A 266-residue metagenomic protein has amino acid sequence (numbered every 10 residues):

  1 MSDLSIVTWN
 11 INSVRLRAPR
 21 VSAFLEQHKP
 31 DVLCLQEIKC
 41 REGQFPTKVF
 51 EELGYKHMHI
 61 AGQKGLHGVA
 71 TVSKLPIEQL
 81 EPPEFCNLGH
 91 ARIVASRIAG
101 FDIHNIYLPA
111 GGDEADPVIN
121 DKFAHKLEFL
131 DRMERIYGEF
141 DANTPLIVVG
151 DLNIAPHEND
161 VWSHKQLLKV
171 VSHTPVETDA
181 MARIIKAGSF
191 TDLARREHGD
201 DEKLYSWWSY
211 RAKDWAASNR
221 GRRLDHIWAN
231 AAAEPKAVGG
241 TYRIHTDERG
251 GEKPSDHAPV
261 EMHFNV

Functional and structural regions predicted by a protein language model:
M1-L53, H59, L66-V69, P156 (+2 more regions): N-terminal, active-site-proximal structural segment of metallo-dependent hydrolase catalytic domains
D3-S13, G100-A115, I119, V149 (+1 more regions): Active-site-proximal beta-strand elements of phosphoester/diester hydrolases
I6-N10, L25-G43, I103, M133-E158 (+4 more regions): Active-site beta-strand/loop signature of hydrolases that rely on acidic residues for catalysis
S13-R17, L88, A124-R132, H173-E177 (+1 more regions): Soluble or luminal CAZymes and related metallo-dependent hydrolases
R15, E42-Q44, G68, G111-A115 (+3 more regions): Short catalytic/ligand-binding loop motif for oxyanion handling, primarily in non-cytosolic enzymes, centered on
I38-R41, F45-D113: Structured beta-strand-rich core segments of catalytic domains in phosphoester-bond hydrolases
Q79-P83, H157-V266: Metal-dependent phosphoester-hydrolase catalytic domains
P109-L130, K165-V170: Surface-exposed cleft-lining segments at the edges of enzyme active sites
